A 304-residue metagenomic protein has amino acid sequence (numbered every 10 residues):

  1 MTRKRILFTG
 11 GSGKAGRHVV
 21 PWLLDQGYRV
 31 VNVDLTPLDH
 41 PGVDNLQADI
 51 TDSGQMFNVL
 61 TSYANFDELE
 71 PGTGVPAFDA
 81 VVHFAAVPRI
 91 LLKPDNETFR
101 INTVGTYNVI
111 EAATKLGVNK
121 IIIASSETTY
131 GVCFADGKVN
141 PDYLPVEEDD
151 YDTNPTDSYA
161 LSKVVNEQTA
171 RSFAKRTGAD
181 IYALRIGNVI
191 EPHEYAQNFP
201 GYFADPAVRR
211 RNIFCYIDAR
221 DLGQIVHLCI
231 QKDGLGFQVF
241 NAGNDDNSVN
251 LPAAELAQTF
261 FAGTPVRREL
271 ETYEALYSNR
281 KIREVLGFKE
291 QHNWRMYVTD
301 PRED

Functional and structural regions predicted by a protein language model:
I6-Q26: N-terminal Rossmann NAD(P)H-binding glycine-rich loop of SDR-like oxidoreductase domains
I50-I101: NAD(P)H-binding glycine-rich loop region in Rossmannoid oxidoreductase-like domains and their noncatalytic homologs
R100, A135-G178: Catalytic helix-loop patch of NAD(P)-dependent Rossmann-fold dehydrogenases
N108-T156: Conserved Rossmann-fold NAD(P)-dependent oxidoreductase catalytic core, especially the SDR/UDP-sugar
S125, E167-P192: Conserved beta-loop-beta element that borders a ligand/cofactor-binding pocket
D149-P155, A183-I217: A conserved pocket-lining segment of Rossmann-fold NAD(P)-dependent short-chain dehydrogenase/reductase
R176-D180, E191-A204, L228-V239: Glycine/proline-rich active-site loop of Rossmann-fold NAD(P)-dependent oxidoreductases
R220-D304: C-terminal substrate-binding subdomain of Rossmann-fold SDR/epimerase-dehydratase oxidoreductases
